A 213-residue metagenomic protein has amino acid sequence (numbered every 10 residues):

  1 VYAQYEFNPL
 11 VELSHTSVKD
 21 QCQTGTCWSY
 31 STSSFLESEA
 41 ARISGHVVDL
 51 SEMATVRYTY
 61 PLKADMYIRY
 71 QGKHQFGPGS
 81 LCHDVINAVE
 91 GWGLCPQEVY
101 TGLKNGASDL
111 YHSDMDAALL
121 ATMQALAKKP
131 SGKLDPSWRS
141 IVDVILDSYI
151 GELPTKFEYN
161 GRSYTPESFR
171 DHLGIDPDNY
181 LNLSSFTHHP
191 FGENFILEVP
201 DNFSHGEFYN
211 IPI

Functional and structural regions predicted by a protein language model:
V1-I213: Catalytic-core signature of thiol
